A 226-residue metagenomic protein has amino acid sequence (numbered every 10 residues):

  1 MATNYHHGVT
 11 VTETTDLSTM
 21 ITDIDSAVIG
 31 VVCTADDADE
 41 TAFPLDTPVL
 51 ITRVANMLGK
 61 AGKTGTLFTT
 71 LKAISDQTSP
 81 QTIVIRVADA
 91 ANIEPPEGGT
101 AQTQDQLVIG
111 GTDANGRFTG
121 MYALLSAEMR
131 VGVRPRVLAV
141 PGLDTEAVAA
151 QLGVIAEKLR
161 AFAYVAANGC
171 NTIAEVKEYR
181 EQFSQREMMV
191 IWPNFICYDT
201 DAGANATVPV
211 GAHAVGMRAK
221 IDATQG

Functional and structural regions predicted by a protein language model:
A2-T19, D23, I29-A55, K72-S79 (+2 more regions): A glycine- and small-residue-enriched flexible loop/hinge signal that marks low-structured segments
K63-A73: Short, surface-exposed secondary-structure junctions/capping segments
T82: Hydrophobic anchor at the start of a short beta-strand that flanks the dinucleotide cofactor-binding loop
I85-I93: Short, glycine/charge-rich beta-strand/loop segments that flank catalytic centers and engage negatively charged groups
